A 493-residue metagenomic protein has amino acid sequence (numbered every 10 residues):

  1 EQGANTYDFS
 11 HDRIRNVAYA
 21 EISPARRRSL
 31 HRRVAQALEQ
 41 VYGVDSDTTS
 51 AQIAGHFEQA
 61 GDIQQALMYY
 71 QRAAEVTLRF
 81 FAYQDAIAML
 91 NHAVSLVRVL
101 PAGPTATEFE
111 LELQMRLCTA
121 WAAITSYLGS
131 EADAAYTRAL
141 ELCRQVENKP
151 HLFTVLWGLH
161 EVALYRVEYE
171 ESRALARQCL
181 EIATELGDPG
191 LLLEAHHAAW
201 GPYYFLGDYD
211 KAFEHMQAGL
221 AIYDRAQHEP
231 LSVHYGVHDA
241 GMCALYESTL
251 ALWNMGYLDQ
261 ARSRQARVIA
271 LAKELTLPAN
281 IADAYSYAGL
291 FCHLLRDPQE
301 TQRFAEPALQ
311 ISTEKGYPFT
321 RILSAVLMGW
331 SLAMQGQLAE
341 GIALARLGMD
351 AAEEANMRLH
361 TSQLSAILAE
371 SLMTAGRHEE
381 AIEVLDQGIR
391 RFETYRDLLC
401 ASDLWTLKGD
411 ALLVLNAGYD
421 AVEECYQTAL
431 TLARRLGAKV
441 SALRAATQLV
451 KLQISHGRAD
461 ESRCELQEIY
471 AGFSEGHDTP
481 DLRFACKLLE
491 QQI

Functional and structural regions predicted by a protein language model:
E1-A88, H92-P101, L372: Short secondary-structure boundary elements
V17, G55, R72-R79, S95 (+11 more regions): Tandem amphipathic alpha-helical repeat scaffolds
V34, A66, A73, A86 (+15 more regions): Tetratricopeptide repeat
V41-D47, Q59-A60, F80-A82, L100-P104 (+9 more regions): Short coil/turn linkers that connect adjacent helices within long alpha-helical scaffolds, especially alpha-solenoid
I63-F153: Flexible inter-repeat linkers and adjacent short helices within tandem amphipathic alpha-helical repeat scaffolds
E131, R138-E141, E383, Q387 (+1 more regions): C-terminal non-catalytic interaction modules
M216-L252: Surface-exposed acidic, glycine/proline-enriched linker/cap segments that occur as 15-30-residue helix-coil
A345, A351, S365-D397: Eukaryotic tandem repeat interaction scaffolds
